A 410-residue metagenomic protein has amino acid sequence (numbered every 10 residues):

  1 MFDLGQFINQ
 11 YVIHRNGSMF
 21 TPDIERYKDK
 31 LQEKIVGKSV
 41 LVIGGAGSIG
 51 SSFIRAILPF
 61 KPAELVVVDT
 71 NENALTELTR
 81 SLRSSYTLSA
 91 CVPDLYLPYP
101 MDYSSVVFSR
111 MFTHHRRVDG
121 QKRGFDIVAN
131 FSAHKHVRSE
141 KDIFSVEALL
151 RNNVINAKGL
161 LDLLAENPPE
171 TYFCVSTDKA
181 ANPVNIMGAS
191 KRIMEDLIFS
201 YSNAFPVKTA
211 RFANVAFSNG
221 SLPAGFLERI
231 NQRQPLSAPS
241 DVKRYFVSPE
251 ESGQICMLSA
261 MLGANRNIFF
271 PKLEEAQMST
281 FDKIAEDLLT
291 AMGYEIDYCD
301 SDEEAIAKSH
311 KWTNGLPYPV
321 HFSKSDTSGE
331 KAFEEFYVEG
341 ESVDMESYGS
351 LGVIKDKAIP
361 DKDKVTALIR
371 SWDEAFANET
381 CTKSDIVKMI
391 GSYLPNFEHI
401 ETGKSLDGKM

Functional and structural regions predicted by a protein language model:
M1-S39, P395-K409: Non-catalytic terminal and boundary segments that flank Rossmann-like NAD(P)-dependent oxidoreductase
K30, I198-M410: Strand-loop microenvironment adjacent to phosphate/nucleotide-handling motifs in alpha/beta enzyme folds
V42-I43, V67: Hydrophobic Val/Ile/Leu positions in short beta-strands of Rossmann-like dinucleotide-binding domains
I43-F60: N-terminal Rossmann NAD(P)H-binding glycine-rich loop of SDR-like oxidoreductase domains
A56-V67, R83, C91, M101-L149: NAD(P)H-binding glycine-rich loop region in Rossmannoid oxidoreductase-like domains and their noncatalytic homologs
A63-E77: Conserved glycine-rich Rossmann-like NAD(P)H-binding loop of the short-chain dehydrogenase/reductase
P98, L149, Y172, V207-A210: Hydrophobic/aromatic anchor residues within beta-strands of the central parallel beta-sheet of Rossmann-like
N130, H134-R192, S200: Conserved Rossmann-fold NAD(P)-dependent oxidoreductase catalytic core, especially the SDR/UDP-sugar
